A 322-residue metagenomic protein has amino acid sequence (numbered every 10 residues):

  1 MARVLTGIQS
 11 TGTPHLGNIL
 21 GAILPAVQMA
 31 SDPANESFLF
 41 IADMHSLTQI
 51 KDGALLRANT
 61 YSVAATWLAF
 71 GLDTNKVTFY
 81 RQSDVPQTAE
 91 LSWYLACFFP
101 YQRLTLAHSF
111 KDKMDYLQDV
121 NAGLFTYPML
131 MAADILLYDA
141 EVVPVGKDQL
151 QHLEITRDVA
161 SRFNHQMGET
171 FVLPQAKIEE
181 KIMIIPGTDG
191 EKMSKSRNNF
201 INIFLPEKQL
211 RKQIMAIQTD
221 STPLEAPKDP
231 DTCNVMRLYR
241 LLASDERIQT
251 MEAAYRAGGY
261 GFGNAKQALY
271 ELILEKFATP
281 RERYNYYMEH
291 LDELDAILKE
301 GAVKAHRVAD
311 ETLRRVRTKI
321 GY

Functional and structural regions predicted by a protein language model:
A2-A133, R281, N285: N-terminal Rossmann-like or analogous alpha/beta NTP/dinucleotide-binding catalytic cores that position adenine
S10-G12, V143-P144, N199: A generic structural motif
N18, Q151, R157-Y322: Conserved nucleotide- and phosphate/pyrophosphate-binding catalytic cores in adenylate/nucleotidyl-handling enzymes
A34, Y101-T105, L137-P144, A243-M251 (+1 more regions): Short helix-capping/linker segments at secondary-structure and domain boundaries
G53, V143-G146, E225: Short, polar/flexible loop-turn hinges at active-site or ligand-entry regions and domain interfaces
A64, G71, F99-R103, A140 (+3 more regions): A generic secondary-structure signal for well-formed alpha-helical elements
D112-F163, M167: Internal, conserved structured core segments that host functional sites
